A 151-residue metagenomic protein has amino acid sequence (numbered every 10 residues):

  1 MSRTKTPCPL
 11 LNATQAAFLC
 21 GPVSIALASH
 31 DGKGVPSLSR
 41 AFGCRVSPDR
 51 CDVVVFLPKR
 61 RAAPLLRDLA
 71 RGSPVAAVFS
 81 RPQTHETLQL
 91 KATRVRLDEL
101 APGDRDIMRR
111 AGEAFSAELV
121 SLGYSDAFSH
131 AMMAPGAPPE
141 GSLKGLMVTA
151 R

Functional and structural regions predicted by a protein language model:
S2-S24: Short, basic/aromatic recognition patches
Q15-A16, L66, M132-A137: A generic local secondary-structure boundary/capping motif
L19-P58, L88: Short beta-strand segments
C20-P22, G72, E140-G141: Short gly/pro-enriched beta-turn/loop segments at secondary-structure junctions
S29-K33, F79-Q83, A150: Short acidic, glycine-rich loop/turn motifs
G43-H85: A short mixed-secondary-structure module that forms the rim of ligand-binding clefts
P82-R151: Charged, gly/pro-rich active-site loop segments
